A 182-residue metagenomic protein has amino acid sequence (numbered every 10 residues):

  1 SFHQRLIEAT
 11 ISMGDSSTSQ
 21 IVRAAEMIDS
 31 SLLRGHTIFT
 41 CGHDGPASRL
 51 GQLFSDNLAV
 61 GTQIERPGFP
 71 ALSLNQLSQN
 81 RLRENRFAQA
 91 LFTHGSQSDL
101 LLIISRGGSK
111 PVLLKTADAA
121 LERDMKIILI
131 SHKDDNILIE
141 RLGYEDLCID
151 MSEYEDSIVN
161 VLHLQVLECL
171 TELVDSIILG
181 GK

Functional and structural regions predicted by a protein language model:
S1-D15: Generic N-terminal amphipathic, Lys/Arg-enriched alpha-helix
R5, M27, N57, A90 (+4 more regions): Alpha-helical scaffold segments in soluble metabolic enzymes
G14-T18, N80-L82, S105-R106: Short, flexible loop segments at the rims of nucleotide/cofactor-binding pockets, characterized by
S16-R23, R34-G35, I177-K182: Active-site phosphate/pyrophosphate-binding segments
S16-S19, R23, R49, L53 (+4 more regions): Conserved active-site and cofactor/substrate-binding residues in soluble primary-metabolism enzymes
E26-G95: Glycine-rich, small/polar surface segments that engage phosphate groups of diverse ligands
S98-I104, G108-M151: C-terminal binding/interaction regions
S131-K182: Short alpha-helices
